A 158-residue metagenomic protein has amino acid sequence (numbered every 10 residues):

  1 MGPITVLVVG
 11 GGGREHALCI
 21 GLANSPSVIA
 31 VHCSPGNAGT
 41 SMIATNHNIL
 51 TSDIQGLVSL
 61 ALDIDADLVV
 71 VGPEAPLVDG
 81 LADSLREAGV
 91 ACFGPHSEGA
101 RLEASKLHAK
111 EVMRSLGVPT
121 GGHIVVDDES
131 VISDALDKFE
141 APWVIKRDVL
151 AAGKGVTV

Functional and structural regions predicted by a protein language model:
M1-E98: ATP-binding N-terminal substructure of ATP-dependent carboxylate-amine bond-forming enzymes
S25, D63, S115-G117, K138: Alpha-helix termination/capping residues and helix-transition junctions
N46-D53, I124-D128, V158: Short acidic-hydrophobic, aromatic-tinged amphipathic segments that line or gate anion-handling sites
S59, E111-R114, R147-V149: Short, flexible, solvent-exposed loop/turn segments with mixed acidic/basic and small polar residues
G99-E103: Short, small-residue-enriched loops and turns at beta-alpha junctions that line or gate enzyme active sites
A104-A135: Short, glycine-/small-residue-rich phosphate/pyrophosphate-handling segment
G121-V125, W143-V158: Glycine-rich phosphate-binding loop of ATP-grasp-fold ATP-dependent ligases
S133, F139, V156-V158: Glycine-rich, mobile lid/loop segments that gate access to catalytic sites or pores
